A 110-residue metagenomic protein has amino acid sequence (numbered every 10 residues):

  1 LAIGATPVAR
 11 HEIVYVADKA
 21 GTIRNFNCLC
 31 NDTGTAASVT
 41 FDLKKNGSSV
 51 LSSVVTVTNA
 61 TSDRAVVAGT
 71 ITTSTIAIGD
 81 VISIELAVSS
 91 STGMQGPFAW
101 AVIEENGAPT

Functional and structural regions predicted by a protein language model:
L1-F41, K45, S90-T110: Beta-sheet-rich sandwich/jelly-roll-like modules and their strand-loop junctions
L29-D80, S90: Terminal beta-strand-rich extracellular "head" domains that mediate receptor/glycan or other ligand binding
